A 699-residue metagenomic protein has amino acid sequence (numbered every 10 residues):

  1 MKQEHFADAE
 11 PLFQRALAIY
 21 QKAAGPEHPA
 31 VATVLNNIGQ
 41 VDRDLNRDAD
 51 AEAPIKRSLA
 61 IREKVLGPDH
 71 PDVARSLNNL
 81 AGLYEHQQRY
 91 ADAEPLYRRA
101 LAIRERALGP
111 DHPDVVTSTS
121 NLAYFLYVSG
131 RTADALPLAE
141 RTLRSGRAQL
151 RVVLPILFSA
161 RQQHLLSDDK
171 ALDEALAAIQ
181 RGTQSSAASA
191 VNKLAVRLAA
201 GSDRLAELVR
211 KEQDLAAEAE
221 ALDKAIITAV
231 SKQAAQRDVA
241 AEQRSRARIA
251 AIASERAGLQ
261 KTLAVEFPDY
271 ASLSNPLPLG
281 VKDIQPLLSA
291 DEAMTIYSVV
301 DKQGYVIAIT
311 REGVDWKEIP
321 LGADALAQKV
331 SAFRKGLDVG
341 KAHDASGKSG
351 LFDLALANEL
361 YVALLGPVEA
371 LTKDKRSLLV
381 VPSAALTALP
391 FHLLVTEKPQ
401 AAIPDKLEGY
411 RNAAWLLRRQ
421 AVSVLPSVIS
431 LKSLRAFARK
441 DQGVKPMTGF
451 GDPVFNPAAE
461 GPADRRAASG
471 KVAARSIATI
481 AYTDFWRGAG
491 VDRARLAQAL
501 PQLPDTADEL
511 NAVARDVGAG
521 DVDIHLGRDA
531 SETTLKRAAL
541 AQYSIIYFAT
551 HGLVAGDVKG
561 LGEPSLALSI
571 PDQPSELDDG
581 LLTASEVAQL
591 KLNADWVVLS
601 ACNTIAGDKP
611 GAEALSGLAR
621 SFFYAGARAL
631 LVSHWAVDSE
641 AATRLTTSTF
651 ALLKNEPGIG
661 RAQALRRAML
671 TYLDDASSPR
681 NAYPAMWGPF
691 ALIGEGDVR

Functional and structural regions predicted by a protein language model:
M1-E4: Alpha-helical segment of the N-proximal tetratricopeptide repeat
P11-L12: Leucine-rich, hydrophobic repeat-scaffold detector
H28, H70, H112, Y547 (+1 more regions): Histidine-centered active-site/metal-ligand motif
N37, D44, D48-A49, K56-A60 (+10 more regions): Alpha-helical solenoid repeat scaffolds used for protein-protein interaction
S254, F267-R699: Catalytic cores of enzymes
